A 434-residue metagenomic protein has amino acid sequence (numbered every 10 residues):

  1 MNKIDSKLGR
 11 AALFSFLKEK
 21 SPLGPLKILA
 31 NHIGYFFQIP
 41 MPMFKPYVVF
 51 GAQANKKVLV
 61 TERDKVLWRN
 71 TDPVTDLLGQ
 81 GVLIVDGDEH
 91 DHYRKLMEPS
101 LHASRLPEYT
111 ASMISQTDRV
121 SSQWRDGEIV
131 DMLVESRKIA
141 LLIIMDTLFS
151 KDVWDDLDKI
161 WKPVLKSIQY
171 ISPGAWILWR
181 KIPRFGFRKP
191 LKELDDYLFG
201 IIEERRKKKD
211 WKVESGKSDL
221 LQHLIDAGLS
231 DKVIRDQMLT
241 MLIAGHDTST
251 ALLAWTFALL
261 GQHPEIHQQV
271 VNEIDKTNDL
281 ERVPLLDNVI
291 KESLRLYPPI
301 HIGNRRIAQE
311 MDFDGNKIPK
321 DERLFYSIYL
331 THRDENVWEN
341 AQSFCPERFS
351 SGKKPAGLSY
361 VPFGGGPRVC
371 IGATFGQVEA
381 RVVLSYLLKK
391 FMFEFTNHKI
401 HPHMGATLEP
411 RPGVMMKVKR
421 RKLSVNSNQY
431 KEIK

Functional and structural regions predicted by a protein language model:
N2-K27, N31, F37, M43-K45 (+4 more regions): Cytochrome P450 catalytic-domain helical core, especially the substrate-recognition surface and oxygen-activation
A12-F14, T75, E98, H102 (+6 more regions): Conserved cytochrome P450 catalytic core segment spanning the I/J/K helices
L13-G34, D196, N278-D314, E335: Conserved cytochrome P450 K-helix E-x-x-R motif and the immediately C-terminal K′/meander segment
A30, T117, V134, I160-S167 (+3 more regions): Cytochrome P450 proximal C-terminal region
K95, A244, I302, N316 (+3 more regions): Cytochrome P450 heme-thiolate "Cys pocket" and heme-binding signature region
K209-K217, V271-P284, L296-N316, T331 (+2 more regions): Cytochrome P450 fold signature focused on the C-terminal beta-domain
T248-H267, V271-E273, T374-K389: Cytochrome P450 catalytic-core helices
Y326-K353: Conserved cytochrome P450 K-helix/beta-meander segment immediately N-terminal to the heme-binding cysteine loop
